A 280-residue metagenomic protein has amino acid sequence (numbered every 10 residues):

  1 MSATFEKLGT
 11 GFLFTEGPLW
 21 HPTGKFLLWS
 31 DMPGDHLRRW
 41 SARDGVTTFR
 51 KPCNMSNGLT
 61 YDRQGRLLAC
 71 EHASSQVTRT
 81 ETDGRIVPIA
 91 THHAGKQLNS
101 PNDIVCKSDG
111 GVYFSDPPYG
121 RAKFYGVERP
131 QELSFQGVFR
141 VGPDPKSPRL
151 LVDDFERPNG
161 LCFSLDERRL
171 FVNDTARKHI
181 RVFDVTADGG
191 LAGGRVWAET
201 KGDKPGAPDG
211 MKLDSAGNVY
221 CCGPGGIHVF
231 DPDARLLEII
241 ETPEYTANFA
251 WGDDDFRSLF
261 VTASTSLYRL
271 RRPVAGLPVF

Functional and structural regions predicted by a protein language model:
M1-L13, W40-D44, G194-W197, F280: A short helix->beta-strand "capping" segment at the edge of beta-propeller domains
T4, T10-K25, P52-E71, Q76 (+7 more regions): Beta-rich, blade/repeat-based domains predominating in secreted/periplasmic proteins but also intracellular
P22, F26-K51: Beta-propeller domains
M32, H72, P117-Y119, T175 (+4 more regions): Short loop/turn segments immediately following the C-termini of beta-strands
H36-R38, Q76-T78, Q136-F139, H179-R181 (+2 more regions): A short loop-to-beta-strand structural motif that recurs across blades of beta-propeller domains
W40-R43, T47, R63-Q64, T78-R85 (+7 more regions): Flexible "stalk/tail and boundary" regions
F114-L133, R272: Short, conserved, GDST-rich strand-edge loop motifs in beta-rich repeat architectures
F183-G190, R271-P278: Short loop/turn segments immediately following beta-strands, especially the blade-tip and inter-blade linker loops
